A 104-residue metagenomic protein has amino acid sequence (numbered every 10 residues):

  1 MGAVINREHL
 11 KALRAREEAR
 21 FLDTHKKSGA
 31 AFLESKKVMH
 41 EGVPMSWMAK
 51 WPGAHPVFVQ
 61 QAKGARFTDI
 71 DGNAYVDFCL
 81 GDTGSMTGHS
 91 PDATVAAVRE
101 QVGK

Functional and structural regions predicted by a protein language model:
M1-A12: Short, compositionally biased low-complexity segments
G2, A74-K104: Glycine-rich loop-to-alpha-helix module at the N-terminal edge of alpha/beta enzyme cores
V4, L22, K26, S85: Charge-dense, low-complexity intrinsically disordered segments
L10-Q61: Active-site-adjacent loop/helix segments that line or gate small-molecule/cofactor pockets in enzymes
K27, V59, F67, M86-S90: Generic, well-ordered alpha-helical segments
E34-V38, R66, A97: Residue-level detector of alpha-helical secondary structure
P52-G53, G64, T83-G84: Short active-site-proximal "capping" loops at secondary-structure junctions
P56-F78: Active-site and channel-lining beta-strand-loop segments that bind or position nucleotide-derived/phosphorylated
